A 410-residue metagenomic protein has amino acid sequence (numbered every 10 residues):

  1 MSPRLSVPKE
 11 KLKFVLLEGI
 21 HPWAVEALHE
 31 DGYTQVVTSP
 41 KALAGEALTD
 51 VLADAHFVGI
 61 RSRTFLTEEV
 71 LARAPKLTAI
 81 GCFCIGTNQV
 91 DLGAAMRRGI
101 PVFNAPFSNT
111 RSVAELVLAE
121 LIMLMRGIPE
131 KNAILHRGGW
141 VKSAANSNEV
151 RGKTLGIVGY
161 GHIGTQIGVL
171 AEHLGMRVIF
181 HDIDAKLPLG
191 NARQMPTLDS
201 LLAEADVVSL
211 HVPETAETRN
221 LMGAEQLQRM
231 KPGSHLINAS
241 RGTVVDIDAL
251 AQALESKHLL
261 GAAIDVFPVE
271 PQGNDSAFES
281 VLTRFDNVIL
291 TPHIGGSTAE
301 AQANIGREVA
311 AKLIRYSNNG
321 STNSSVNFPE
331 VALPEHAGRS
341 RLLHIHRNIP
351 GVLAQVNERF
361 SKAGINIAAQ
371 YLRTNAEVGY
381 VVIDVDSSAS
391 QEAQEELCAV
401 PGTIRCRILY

Functional and structural regions predicted by a protein language model:
M1-F103, L201-A203, G223-E225, R229 (+3 more regions): An N-terminal-biased, well-structured beta-alpha scaffold segment characteristic of Rossmann-like dinucleotide-binding
S2-L16, E30-V36, E46, N104-A114 (+11 more regions): Structural/interface elements that position substrates and couple domains in central-metabolism enzymes
F14-L16, I157, H344: Hydrophobic Val/Ile/Leu positions in short beta-strands of Rossmann-like dinucleotide-binding domains
L66-V70, I183-S280, S297: Rossmann-like adenosine-cofactor binding region
R98-T154, H162, Q166-V169, H173 (+1 more regions): Phosphate-binding beta-alpha-beta segment of Rossmann-like dinucleotide-binding domains, i.e., the NAD(P)
V102, G233-E335, Y380, Y410: Rossmann-like dinucleotide-binding domain for NAD(H)/NADP(H)
N323-Y410: A conserved regulatory-domain signal marking ACT and ACT-like small-molecule sensing domains and adjacent regulatory
